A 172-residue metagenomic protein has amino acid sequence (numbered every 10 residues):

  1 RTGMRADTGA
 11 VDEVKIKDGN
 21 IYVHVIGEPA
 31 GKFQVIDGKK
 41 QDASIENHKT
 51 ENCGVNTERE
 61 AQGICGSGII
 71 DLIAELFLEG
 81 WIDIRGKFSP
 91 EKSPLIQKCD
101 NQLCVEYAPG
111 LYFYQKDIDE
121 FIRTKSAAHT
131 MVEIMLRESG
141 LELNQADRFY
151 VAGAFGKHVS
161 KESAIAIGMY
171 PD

Functional and structural regions predicted by a protein language model:
R1-V55, R59, S67, K161-A164 (+1 more regions): Glycine-rich phosphate-binding loop of actin/hexokinase-like ATP-binding domains
M4, V23-V25, R59-G63, Y114-K125: Hydrophobic alpha-helical scaffolding
I16-G19, G38, A74-D83, E133 (+1 more regions): Generic secondary-structure signature for well-ordered alpha-helical cores
A61-I82, A152, K157: Conserved phosphate/anionic-ligand binding catalytic regions in large, soluble enzymes, centered on
D71-T124: Gly/charged contiguous loops adjacent to phosphate- or pyrophosphate-bearing nucleotide/cofactor binding elements
S89-Q97, Q145-F155: A glycine-rich phosphate-binding loop feature that marks nucleotide/adenosyl-phosphate handling sites
I122-N144: Phosphate/ATP-binding catalytic cores across multiple sugar-kinase/actin-like superfamilies, primarily ASKHA
L141-N144, G153-D172: Short glycine/threonine-rich loop-to-helix capping motif typified by GTGT followed within a few residues by an Asp-Pro
